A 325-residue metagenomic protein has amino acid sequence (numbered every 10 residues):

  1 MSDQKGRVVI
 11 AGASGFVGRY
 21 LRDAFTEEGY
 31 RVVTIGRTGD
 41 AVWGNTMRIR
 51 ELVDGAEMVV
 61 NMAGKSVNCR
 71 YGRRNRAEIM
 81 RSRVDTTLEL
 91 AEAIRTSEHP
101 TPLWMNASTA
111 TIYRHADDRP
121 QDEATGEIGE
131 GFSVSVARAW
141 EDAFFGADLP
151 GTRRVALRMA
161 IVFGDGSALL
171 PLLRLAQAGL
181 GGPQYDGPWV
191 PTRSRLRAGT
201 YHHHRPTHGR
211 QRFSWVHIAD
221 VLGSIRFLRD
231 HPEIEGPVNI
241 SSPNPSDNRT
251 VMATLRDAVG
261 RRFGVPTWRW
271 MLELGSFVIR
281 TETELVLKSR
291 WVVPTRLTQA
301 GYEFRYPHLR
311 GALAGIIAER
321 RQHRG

Functional and structural regions predicted by a protein language model:
M1-S2, G6, R262-F263, T283-G325: C-terminal amphipathic/interface module of NAD(P)-dependent oxidoreductases and related NAD-binding regulators
S2, G6-E27: N-terminal Rossmann NAD(P)H-binding glycine-rich loop of SDR-like oxidoreductase domains
A11, I35, M62-A63, W104-A110 (+1 more regions): SDR active-site strand-loop-helix element
G39-E89, A93: NAD(P)H-binding glycine-rich loop region in Rossmannoid oxidoreductase-like domains and their noncatalytic homologs
L88-G131: Conserved Rossmann-fold NAD(P)-dependent oxidoreductase catalytic core, especially the SDR/UDP-sugar
S108, D142-D165: Conserved beta-loop-beta element that borders a ligand/cofactor-binding pocket
A156, A160-F213, L255: NAD(P)-dependent short-chain dehydrogenase/reductase
L222-R280, A314, R320-G325: Mid/C-terminal beta-alpha module of Rossmann-like enzyme folds, strongest in SDR-family dehydrogenases/epimerases
